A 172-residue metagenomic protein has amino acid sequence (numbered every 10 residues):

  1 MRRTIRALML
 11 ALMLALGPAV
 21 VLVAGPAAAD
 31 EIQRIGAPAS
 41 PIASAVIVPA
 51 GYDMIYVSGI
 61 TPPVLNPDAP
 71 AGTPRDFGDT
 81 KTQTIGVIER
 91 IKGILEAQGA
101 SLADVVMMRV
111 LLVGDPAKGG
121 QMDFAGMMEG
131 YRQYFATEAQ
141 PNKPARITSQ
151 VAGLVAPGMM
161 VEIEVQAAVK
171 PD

Functional and structural regions predicted by a protein language model:
M1-A7: N-terminal secretory signal peptides that target proteins for export/translocation
L8-E89, G93-R109, D115-D172: N-terminal presequence-like segments and the immediate start of the first folded domain
